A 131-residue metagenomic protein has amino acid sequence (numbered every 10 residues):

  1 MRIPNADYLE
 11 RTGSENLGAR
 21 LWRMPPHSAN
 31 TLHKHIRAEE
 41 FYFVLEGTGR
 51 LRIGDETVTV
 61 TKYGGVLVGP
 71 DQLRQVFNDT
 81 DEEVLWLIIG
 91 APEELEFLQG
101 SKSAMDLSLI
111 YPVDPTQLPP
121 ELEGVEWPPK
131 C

Functional and structural regions predicted by a protein language model:
M1-L32, A38: A short glycine-rich, His/Asp/Glu-containing loop-to-beta-strand
T12, T31-L32, E56, Q75-F77: Short, flexible, glycine/charge-rich loop motifs used to bind or transfer phosphoryl groups or to couple energy/partner
L17, F41, V60, V76 (+1 more regions): Residue-level detection of beta-strand scaffold positions
L21-P25, K34-L51, I89-P92: Short, conserved beta-strand element in jelly-roll/cupin
S28, R37, E56, Q72-L73 (+2 more regions): A generic "binding-loop/recognition-motif" signal
A29-T31, R50, V66-V76: Histidine-centered metal-chelating micro-motifs
D55-P70: Short acidic-glycine-tyrosine-enriched beta hairpin
Q75-C131: Double-stranded beta-helix
